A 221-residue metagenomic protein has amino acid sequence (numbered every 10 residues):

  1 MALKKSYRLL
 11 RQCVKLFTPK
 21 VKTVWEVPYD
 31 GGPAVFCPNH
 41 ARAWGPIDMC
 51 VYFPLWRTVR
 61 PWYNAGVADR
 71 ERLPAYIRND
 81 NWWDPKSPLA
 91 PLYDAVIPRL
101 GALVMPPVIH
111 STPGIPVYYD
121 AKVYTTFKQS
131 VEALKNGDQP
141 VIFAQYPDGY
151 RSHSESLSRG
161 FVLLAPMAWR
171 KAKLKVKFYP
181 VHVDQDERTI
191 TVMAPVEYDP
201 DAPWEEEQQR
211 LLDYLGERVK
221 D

Functional and structural regions predicted by a protein language model:
M1-Y7: Helix-enriched interaction subdomains in cytosolic or periplasmic regions, typified by TIR/SEFIR signaling/NADase cores
K5, A41, A121-T125: Soluble or luminal CAZymes and related metallo-dependent hydrolases
L9-R42: Helix-to-loop junction immediately C-terminal to a conserved catalytic motif
Q12, D48, V104-V108, Q129 (+2 more regions): Amphipathic alpha-helical segments that form well-ordered structural scaffolds and often line/cohere around active
K20-W25, D48-M49, F127-K128: A generic local structural motif
E26-Y29, A90, H182-Q185: A short beta-turn/loop motif at secondary-structure boundaries
D30-Y119: Catalytic core of membrane glycerolipid acyltransferases/transacylases, capturing the structured, soluble-facing
Y119-D221: Non-catalytic C-terminal accessory region of glycerolipid acyltransferases and related lyso-lipid remodeling enzymes
